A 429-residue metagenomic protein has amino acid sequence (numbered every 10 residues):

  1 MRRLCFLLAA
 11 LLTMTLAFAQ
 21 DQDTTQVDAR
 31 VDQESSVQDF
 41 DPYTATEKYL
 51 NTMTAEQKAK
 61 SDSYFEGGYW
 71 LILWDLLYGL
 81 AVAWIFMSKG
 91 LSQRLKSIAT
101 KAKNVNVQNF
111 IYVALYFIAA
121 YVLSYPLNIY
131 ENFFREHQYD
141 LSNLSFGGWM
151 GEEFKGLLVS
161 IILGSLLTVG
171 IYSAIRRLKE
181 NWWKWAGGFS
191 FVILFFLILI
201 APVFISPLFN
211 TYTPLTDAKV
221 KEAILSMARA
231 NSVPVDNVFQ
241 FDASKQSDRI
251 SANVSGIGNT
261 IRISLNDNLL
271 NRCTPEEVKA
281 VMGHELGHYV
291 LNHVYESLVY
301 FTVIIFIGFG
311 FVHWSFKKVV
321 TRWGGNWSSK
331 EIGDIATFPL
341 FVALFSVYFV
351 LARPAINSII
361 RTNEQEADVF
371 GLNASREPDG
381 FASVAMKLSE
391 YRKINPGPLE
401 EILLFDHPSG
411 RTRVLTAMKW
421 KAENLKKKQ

Functional and structural regions predicted by a protein language model:
M1-L4, Q20: Positively charged n-region of N-terminal signal peptides that target proteins for export
C5-A9, V303, P339: Sec-dependent signal peptide hydrophobic core
A9-A10, W420: Enrichment for repetitive, rod-forming helical segments
D21-I85, L95-I332, V342, S346 (+1 more regions): Polar-ligand-bearing catalytic/cofactor-coordination segments of membrane-embedded or membrane-tethered inner-membrane
